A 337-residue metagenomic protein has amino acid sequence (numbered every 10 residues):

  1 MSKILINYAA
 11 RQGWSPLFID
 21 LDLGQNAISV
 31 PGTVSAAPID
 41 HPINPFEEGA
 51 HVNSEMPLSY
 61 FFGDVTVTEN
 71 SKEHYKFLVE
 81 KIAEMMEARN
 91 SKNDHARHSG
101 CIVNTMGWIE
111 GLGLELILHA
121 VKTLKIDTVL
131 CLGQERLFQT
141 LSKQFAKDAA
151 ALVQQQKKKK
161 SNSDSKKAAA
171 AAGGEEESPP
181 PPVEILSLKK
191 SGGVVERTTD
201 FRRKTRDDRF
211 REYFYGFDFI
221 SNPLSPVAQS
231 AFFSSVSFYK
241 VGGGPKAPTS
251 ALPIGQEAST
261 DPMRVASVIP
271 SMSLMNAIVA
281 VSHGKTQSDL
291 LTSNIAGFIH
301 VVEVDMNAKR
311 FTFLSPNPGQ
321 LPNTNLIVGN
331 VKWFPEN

Functional and structural regions predicted by a protein language model:
M1: Hydrophobic positions on the alpha1 helix immediately C-terminal to the Walker A/P-loop
I4, Y8, Q12-W14, V67 (+2 more regions): Preference for solvent-exposed, low-hydrophobicity sequence contexts
Y8, I82-M85, A120: Alpha-helical recognition domains of nuclear gene-regulatory proteins
L17-C101: Nucleotide-state-sensitive switch-loop elements of NTP-binding domains
L21-G24, H41, M106-W108, Q134-E135 (+1 more regions): Short, ordered loop/turn segments at secondary-structure junctions
G24-I28, V34-A36, I43-F46, E110-G111 (+4 more regions): Eukaryotic short linear interaction motifs
N70, H74-F77, G111-E115, A296: Charged, alpha-helix-enriched surfaces in structured cytosolic catalytic cores of large nucleotide-utilizing machines
A88-V153: Phosphate/Mg2+-binding loops and adjacent switch elements in nucleotide/diphosphate-handling enzyme cores
